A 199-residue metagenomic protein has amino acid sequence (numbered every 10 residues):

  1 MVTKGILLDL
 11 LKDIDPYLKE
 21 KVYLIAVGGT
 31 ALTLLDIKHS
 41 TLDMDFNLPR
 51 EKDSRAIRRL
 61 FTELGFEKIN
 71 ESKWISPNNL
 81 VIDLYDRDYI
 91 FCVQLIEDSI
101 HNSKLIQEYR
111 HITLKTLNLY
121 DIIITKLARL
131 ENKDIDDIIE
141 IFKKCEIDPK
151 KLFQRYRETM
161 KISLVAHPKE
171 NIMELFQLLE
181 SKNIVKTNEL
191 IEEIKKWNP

Functional and structural regions predicted by a protein language model:
M1-P199: Compositionally biased terminal segments of proteins
